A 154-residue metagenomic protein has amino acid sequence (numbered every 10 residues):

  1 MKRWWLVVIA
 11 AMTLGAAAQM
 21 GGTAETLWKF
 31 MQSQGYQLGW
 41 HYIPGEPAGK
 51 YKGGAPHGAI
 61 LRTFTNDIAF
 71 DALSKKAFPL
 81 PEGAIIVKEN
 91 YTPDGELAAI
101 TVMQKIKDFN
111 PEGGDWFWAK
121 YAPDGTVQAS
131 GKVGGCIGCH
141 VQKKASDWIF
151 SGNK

Functional and structural regions predicted by a protein language model:
M1-W4: Positively charged n-region of N-terminal signal peptides that target proteins for export
V7-G15: Bacterial N-terminal signal peptides
A16-A17, C136: Cysteine-cluster motifs in flexible loop/terminal segments that predominantly coordinate metals
Q19-G131, G152-K154: Extracytoplasmic c-type cytochrome modules immediately beyond a signal peptide or single-pass transmembrane anchor
F109-P111, Q142-I149: Inter-heme linker and motif-flanking segments adjacent to c-type heme-binding CXXCH motifs in c-type cytochromes
K132-K144: The canonical Cys-X-X-Cys-His
